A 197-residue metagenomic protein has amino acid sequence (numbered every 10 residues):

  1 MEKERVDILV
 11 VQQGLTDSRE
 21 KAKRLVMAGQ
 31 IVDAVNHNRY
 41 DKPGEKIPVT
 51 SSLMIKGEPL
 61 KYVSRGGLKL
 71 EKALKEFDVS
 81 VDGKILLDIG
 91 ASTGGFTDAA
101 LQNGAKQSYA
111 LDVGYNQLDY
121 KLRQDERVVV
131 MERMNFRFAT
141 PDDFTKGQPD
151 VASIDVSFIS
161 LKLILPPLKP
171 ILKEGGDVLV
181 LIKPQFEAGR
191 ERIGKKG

Functional and structural regions predicted by a protein language model:
E4, E20-S80: S4-like RNA-binding module at protein N-termini
L15, K75-D82, T145-K146: Glycine-rich helix-loop-beta junction characteristic of Rossmann-like nucleotide cofactor-binding loops
D82-S92: Conserved class I S-adenosyl-L-methionine
L87, S153, L179: N-terminal Rossmann-like NAD(P) cofactor-binding module of classical short-chain dehydrogenase/reductase
T93-A105: Conserved SAM-binding loop of SAM-dependent methyltransferases across substrates and taxa, primarily the Class I
Y109-L163: S-adenosyl-L-methionine
K162-L179: A short glycine-rich, Lys/Arg-flanked "PGG" loop and its adjoining helix->strand segment in the class I
P184-G197: Short, glycine-/aromatic-enriched active-site segment of Class I SAM-dependent methyltransferases
